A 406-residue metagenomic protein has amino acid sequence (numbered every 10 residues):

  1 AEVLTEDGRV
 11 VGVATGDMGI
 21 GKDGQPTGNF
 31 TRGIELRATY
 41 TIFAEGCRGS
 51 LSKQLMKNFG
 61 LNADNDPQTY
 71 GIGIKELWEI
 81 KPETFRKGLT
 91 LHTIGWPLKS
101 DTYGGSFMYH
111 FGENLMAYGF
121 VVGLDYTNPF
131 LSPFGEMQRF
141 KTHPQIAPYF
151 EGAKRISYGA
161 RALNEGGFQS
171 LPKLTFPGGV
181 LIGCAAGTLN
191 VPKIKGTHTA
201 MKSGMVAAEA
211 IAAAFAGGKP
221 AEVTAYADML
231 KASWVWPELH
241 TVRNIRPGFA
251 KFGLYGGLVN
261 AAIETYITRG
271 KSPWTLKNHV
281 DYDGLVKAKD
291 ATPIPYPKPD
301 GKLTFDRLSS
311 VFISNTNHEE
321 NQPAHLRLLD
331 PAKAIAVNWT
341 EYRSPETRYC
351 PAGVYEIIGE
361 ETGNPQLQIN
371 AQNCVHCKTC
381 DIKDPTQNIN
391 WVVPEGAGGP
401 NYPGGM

Functional and structural regions predicted by a protein language model:
A1-G270, T275, E319-A324, K333-Q366 (+4 more regions): Residues forming the flavin
L258-N317: Long, low-complexity segments enriched in small/aliphatic residues
K298-D300, L329-A334: Terminal low-complexity tails and localization/encapsulation signals of metabolic enzymes
